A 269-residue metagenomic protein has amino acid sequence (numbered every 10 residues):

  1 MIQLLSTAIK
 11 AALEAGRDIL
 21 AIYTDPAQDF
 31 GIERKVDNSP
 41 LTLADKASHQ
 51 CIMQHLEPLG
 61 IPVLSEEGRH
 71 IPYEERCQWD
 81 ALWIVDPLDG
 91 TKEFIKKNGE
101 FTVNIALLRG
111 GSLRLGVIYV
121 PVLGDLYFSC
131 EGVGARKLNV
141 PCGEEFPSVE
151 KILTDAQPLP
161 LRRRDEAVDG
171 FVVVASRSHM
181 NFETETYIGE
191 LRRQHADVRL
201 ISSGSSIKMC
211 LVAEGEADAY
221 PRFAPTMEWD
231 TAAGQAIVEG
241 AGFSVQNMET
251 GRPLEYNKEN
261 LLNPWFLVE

Functional and structural regions predicted by a protein language model:
M1-A12, G16, S148, I152 (+3 more regions): Oxyanion/phosphate-interacting regions
M1-L88, T186, S244, T250 (+1 more regions): N-terminal subdomain of lithium-sensitive/metallo-dependent phosphomonoesterases centered on the IMPase/IPPase/PAP
I19, D45, L56, T91 (+5 more regions): Residue-level signal for inorganic ion chemistry
K46, E67, P87-G90, P121 (+2 more regions): Generic detector of well-ordered alpha-helical packing
I61, D80-L82, R114, F171 (+1 more regions): Conserved acidic residues
E75-C77, I95-G99, S129-C130, E259: Short glycine/proline-enriched turns and hinge-like loops at secondary-structure junctions
A81-I118: Glycine-rich active-site/cofactor-binding loop and its immediate structural neighborhood
I105-M209, P253, K258-E269: Acidic beta-strand-loop-alpha-helix segment within the catalytic core of divalent metal-dependent phosphate-processing
